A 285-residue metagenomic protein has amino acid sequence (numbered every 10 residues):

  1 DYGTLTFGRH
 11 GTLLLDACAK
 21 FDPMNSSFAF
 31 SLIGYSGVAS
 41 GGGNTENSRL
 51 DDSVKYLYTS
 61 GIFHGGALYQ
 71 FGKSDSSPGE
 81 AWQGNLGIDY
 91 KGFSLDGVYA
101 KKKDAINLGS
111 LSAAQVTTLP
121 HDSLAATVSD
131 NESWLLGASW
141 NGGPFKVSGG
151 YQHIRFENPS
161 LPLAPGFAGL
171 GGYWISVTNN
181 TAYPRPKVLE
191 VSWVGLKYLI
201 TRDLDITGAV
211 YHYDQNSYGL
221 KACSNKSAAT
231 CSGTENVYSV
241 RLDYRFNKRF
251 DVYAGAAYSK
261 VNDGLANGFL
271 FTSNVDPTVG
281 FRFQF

Functional and structural regions predicted by a protein language model:
D1-G72, S76-E80, L86-D96: Outer membrane beta-barrel
G3, G61-I62, K91-G92, G143-P144 (+2 more regions): Short coil turns and loop connectors of transmembrane beta-barrels in diderm outer membranes and organellar homologs
G8-H10, G66-Q70, D96-A100, G150-Q152 (+3 more regions): Transmembrane beta-strands of outer-membrane beta-barrel proteins
Y58-S60, Y69, I88-Y90, S139-G142 (+3 more regions): Residue-level signature of outer-membrane beta-barrel architecture
Q83-V237: Detector for outer-membrane/organellar transmembrane beta-barrel domains, recognizing the amphipathic beta-strand
G219-K221, Y253-G255, N262-S273: A glycine-biased, small/acidic residue-tolerant capping/turn segment at secondary-structure junctions
S239-A257: C-terminal closing repeat unit and adjoining cap/tail of repeat-based domains
Y244-F246, T272-F285: Outer-membrane beta-barrel "beta-signal"
